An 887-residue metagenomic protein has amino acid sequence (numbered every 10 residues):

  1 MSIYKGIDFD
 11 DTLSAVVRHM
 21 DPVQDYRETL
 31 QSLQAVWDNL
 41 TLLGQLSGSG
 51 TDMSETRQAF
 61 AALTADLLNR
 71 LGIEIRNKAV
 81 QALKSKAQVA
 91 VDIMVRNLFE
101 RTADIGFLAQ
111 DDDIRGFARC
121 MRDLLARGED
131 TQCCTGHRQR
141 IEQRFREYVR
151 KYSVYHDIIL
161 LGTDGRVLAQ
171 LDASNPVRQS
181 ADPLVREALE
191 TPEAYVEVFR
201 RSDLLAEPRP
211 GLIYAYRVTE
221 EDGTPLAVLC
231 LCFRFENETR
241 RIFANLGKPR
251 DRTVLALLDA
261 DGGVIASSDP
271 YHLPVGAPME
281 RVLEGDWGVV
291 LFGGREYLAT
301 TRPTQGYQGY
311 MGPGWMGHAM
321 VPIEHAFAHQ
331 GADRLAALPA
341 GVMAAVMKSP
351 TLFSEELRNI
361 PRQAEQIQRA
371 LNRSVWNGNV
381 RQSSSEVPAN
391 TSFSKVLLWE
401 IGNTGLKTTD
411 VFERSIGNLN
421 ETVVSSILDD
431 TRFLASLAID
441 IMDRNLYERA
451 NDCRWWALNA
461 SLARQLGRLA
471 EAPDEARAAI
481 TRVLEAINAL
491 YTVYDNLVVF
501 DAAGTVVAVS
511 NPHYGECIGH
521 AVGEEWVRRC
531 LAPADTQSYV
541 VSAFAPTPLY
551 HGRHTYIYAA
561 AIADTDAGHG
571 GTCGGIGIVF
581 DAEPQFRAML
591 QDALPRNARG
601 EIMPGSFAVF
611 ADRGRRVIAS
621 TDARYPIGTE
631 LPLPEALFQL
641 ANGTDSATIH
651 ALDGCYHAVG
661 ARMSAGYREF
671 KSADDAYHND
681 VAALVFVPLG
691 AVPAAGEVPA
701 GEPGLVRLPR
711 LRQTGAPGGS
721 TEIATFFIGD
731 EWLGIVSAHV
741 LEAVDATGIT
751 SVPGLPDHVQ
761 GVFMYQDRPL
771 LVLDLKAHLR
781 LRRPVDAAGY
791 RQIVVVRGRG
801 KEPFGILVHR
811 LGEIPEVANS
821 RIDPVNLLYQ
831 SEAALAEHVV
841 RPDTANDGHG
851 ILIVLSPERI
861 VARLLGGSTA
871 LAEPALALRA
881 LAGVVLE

Functional and structural regions predicted by a protein language model:
S2-E74, V275-S426, E630-V706: Extracellular/periplasmic juxtamembrane segments that couple receptor/chemosensory ectodomains to their
T29-E193, N245-L246, W376-T536, L590-A593: Extracytoplasmic/periplasmic sensory segments of membrane signal-transduction proteins
L108, R115-R119, R166-D172, L258-D269 (+6 more regions): Amphipathic coiled-coil signal-relay and dimerization helices
R138-Y152, P183, V228-W287, I323-P350 (+4 more regions): Solvent-exposed, extracytoplasmic
E142-F233, E238, D286-T300, N488-N496 (+2 more regions): Extracytoplasmic/periplasmic ligand-binding sensor regions of membrane-associated signaling proteins
T219-T224, Y307-M311, A563-G570, Y667-K671 (+2 more regions): Flexible loop/coil segments at beta-strand boundaries within sensory signal-transduction domains
P225-L226, V264, V506, T572-C573 (+3 more regions): Glycine-rich acetyl-CoA-binding "A-motif" of GNAT/NAT acetyltransferases
G690-E887: An acidic, low-aromatic, low-complexity terminal/linker signal
